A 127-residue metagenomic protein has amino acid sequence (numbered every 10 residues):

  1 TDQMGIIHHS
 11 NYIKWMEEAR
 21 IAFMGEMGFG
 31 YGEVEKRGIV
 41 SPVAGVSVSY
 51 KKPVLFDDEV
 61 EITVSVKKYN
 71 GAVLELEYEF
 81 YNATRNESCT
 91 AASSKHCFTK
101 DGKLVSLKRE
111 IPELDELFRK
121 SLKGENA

Functional and structural regions predicted by a protein language model:
T1-V43, T99-A127: Hot-dog-fold acyl-thioester-processing enzymes
I6-H9, E17, S47, K51 (+4 more regions): Anionic, Ser/Thr-rich low-complexity intrinsically disordered regions
F23-L74: Hydrophobic beta-strand-centered segment that forms part of the acyl-chain substrate-binding groove
L55-F56, K67-A127: HotDog/MaoC-like acyl-thioester-processing domains
